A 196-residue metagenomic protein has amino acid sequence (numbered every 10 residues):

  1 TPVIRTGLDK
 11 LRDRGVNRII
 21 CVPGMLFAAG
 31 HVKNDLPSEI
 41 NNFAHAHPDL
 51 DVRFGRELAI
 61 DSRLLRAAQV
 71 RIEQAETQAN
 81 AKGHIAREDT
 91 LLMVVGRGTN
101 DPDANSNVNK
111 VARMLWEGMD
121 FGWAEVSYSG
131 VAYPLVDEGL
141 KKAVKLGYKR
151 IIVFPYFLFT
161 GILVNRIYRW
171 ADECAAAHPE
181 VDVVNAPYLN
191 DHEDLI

Functional and structural regions predicted by a protein language model:
T1-I196: Active-site-proximal alpha-helix that buttresses catalytic centers in soluble enzyme cores
